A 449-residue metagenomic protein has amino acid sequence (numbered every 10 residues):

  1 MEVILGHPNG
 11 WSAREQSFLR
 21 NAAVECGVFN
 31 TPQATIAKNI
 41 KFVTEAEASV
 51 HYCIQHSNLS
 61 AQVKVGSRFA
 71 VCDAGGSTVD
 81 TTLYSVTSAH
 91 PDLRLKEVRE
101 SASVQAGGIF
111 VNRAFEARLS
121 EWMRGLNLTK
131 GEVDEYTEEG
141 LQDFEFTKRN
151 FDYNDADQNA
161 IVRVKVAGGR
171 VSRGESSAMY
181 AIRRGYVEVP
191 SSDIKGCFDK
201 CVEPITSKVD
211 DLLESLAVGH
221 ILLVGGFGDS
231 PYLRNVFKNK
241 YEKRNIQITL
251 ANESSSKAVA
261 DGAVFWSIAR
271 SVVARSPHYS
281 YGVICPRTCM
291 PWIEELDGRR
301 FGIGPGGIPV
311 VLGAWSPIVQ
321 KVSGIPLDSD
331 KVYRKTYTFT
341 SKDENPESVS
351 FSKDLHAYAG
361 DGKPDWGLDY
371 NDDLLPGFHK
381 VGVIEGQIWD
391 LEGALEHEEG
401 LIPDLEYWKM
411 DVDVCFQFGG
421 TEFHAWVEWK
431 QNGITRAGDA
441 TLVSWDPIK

Functional and structural regions predicted by a protein language model:
M1-V71, F151-N154, L375-G386, D390-I402 (+1 more regions): Nucleotide/phosphate-binding catalytic cleft detector across ATP-hydrolyzing and phosphate-transferring enzymes
P8-G10, E100, A106-K238, S350-A357: Gly/charged contiguous loops adjacent to phosphate- or pyrophosphate-bearing nucleotide/cofactor binding elements
S17-N21, G228-N245: Conserved helicase motor "Helicase C" RecA-like lobe of SF1/SF2 P-loop NTPases
N39-N58, N112-A114, D199, T249-R287: Glycine-rich phosphate-binding/hydrolytic loop that grips phosphoryl groups
Q55-E97, I293, W408-M410, V414-W429: Gly/Thr-rich phosphate-binding beta-strand-loop-beta motif of the actin/hexokinase/Hsp70
R68-C72, L222, P277: Conserved beta-strand elements of the Class I
L95-V104, R244-A251: Short beta-alpha connecting loops at secondary-structure transitions that line or flank enzyme active sites
G174-G196, S271-K449: Acidic low-complexity intrinsically disordered segments
